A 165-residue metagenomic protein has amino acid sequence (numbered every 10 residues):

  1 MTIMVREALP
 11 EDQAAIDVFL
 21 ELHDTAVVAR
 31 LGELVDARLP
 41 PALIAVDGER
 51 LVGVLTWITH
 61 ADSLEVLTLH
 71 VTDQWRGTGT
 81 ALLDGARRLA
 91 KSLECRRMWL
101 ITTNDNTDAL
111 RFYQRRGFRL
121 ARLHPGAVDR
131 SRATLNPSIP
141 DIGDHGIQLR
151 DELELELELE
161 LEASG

Functional and structural regions predicted by a protein language model:
I3, E7-Q74, T80-D84, R150 (+1 more regions): Acetyl-CoA-dependent GNAT
R30-G32, S138-G146: Short, P/G- and charge-enriched loop/turn segments at secondary-structure junctions
R76-L89, R111-R115: Conserved acetyl-CoA-binding loop-helix of GNAT-fold acetyltransferases
A90-T102: Conserved GNAT acetyl-CoA-binding A-motif
L100-A109, A121, P125-R132: Conserved beta-strand-loop-alpha-helix junction that forms the acyl-donor binding cleft
Q114-R122: Conserved acetyl-CoA-binding loop of GNAT-fold acetyltransferases
L159-G165: Generic C-terminal helix-cap and adjacent flexible tail
